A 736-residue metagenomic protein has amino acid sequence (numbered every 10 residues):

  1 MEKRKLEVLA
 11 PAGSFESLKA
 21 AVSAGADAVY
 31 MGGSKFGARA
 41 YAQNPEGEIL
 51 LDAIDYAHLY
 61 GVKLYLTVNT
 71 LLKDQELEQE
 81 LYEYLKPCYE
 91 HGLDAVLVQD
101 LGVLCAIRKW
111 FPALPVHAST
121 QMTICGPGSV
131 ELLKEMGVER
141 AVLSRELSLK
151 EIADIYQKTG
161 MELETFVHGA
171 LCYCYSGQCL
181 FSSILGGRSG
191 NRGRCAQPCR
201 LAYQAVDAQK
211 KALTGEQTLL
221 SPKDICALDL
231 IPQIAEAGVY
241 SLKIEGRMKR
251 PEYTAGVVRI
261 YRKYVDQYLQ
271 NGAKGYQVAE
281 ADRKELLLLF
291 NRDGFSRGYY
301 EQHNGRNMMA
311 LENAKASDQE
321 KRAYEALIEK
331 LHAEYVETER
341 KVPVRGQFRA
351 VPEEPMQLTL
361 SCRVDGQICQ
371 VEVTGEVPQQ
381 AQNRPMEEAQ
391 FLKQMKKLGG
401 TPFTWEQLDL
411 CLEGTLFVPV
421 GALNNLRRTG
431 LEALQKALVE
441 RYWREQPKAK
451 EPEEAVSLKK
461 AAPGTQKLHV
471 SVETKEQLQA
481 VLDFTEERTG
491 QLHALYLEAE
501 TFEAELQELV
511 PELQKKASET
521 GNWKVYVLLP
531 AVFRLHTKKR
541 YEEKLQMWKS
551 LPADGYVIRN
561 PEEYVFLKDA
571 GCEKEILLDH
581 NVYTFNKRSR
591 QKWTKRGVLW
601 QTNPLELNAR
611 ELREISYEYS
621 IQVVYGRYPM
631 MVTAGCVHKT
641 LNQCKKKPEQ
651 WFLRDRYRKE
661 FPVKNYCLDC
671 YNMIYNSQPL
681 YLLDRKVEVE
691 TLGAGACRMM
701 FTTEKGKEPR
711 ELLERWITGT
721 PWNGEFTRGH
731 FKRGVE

Functional and structural regions predicted by a protein language model:
M1-A24, A28-R39, I54, Y60-V68 (+5 more regions): Surface-exposed amphipathic alpha-helical tracts and adjacent flexible/coil segments at the periphery of soluble enzymes
Q43-N44: Conserved non-cysteine loop/helix-boundary elements of the Radical SAM core domain that shape
C105: A cross-family signal for key residues in well-ordered alpha-helices that form functional helical elements
M122-G126: Conserved phosphate-binding/catalytic loop of the ribokinase/pfkB sugar-kinase fold
